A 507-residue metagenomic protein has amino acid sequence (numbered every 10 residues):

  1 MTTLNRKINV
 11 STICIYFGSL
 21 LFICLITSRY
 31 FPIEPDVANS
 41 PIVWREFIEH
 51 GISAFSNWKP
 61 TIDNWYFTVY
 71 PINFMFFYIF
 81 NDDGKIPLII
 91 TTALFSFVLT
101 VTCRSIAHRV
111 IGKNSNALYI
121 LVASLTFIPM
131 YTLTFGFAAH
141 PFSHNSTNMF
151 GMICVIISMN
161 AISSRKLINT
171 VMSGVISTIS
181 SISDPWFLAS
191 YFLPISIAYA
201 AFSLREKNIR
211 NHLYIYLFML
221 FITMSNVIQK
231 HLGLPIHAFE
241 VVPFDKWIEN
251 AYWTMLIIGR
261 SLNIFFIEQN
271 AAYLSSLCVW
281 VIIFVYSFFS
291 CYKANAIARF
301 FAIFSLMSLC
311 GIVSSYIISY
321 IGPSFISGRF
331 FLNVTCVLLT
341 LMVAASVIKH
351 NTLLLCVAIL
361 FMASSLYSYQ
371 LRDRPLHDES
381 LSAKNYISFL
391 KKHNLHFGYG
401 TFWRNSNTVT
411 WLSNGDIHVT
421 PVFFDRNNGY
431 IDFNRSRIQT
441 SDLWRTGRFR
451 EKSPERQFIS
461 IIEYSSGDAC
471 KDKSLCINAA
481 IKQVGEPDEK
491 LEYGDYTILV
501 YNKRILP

Functional and structural regions predicted by a protein language model:
T2, R6, V101, S196-E206 (+1 more regions): Hydrophobic, aromatic-rich transmembrane alpha-helices and their immediate juxtamembrane boundary segments
N5-Y16, I168-V175, L217-L220, V279-I283 (+4 more regions): Signature aromatic-anchored transmembrane alpha helix within multi-pass, membrane-resident enzymes that catalyze glycan
Y16-G18, I90-S115, I153, I283-F288: Transmembrane-helix motifs of polytopic, lipid-linked glycan transferases
T27-P35, I48-F74, Y78, K85-I86: Membrane-proximal lumenal/periplasmic loop motifs of glycosylation machinery
Y66, N114-I162, S183, F325-L338 (+1 more regions): Membrane-interface micro-motifs in multi-pass membrane enzymes
F142-F150, N270-I282, I297-H350: Hydrophobic/aromatic-rich transmembrane helices and adjacent perimembrane loops
I168-P185, S196, L220-M224: Membrane-interface alpha helices of multi-pass inner-membrane proteins
H393-Y430: Short periplasmic/luminal acceptor-recognition loop of GT-C membrane glycosyltransferases, typified by
